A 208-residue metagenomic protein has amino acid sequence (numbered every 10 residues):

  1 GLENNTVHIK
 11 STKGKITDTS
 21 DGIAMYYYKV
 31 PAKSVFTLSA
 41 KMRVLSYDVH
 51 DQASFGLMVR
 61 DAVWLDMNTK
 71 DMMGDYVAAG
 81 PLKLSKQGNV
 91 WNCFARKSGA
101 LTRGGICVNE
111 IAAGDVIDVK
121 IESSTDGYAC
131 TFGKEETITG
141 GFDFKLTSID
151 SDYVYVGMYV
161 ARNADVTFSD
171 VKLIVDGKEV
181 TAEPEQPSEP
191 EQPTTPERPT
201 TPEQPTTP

Functional and structural regions predicted by a protein language model:
G1-E185: Extracellular glycan-recognition regions
V180-P208: Ser/Thr/Gly/Pro-rich low-complexity, disordered linker/stalk segments of secreted and cell-surface proteins
